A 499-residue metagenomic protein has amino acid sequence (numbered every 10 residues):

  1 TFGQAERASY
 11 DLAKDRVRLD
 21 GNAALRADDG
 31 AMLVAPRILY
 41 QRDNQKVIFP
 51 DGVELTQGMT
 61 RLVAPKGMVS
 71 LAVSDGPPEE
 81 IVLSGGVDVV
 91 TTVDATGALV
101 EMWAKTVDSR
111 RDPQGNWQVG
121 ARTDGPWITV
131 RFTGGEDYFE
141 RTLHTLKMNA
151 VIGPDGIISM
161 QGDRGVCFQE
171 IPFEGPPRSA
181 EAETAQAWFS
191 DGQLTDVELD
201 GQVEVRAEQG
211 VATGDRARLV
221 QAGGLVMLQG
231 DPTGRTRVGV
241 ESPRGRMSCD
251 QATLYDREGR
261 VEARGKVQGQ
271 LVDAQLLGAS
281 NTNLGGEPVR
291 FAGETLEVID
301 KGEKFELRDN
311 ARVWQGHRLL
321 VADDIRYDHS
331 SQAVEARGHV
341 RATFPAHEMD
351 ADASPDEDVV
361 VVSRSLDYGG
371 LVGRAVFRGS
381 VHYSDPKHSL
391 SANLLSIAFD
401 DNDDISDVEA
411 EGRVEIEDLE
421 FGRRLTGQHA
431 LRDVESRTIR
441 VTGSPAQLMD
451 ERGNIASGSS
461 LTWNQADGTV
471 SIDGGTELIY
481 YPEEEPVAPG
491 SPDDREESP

Functional and structural regions predicted by a protein language model:
T1-P499: Mature-chain termini and adjacent capping regions
